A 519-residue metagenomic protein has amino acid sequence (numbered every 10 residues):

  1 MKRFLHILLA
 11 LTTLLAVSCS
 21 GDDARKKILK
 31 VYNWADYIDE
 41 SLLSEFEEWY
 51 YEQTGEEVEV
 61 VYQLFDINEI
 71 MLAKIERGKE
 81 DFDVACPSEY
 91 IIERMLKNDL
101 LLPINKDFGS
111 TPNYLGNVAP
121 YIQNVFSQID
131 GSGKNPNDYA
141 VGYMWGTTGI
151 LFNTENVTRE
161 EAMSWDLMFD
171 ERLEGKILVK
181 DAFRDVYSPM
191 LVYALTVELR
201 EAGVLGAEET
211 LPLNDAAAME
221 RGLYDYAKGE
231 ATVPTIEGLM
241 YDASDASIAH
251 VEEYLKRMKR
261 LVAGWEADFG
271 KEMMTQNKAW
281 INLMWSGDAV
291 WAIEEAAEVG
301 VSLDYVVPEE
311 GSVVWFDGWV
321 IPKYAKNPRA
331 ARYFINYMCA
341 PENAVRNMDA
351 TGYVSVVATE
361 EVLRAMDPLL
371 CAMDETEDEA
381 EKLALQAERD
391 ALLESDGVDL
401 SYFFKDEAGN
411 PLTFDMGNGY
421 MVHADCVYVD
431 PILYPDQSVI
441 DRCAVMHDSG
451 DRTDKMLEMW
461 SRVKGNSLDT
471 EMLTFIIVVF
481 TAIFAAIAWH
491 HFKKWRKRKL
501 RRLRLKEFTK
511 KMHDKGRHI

Functional and structural regions predicted by a protein language model:
K2-A10: Sec-dependent signal peptide recognition, specifically the positively charged N-region followed immediately by
L15-S18: C-terminal motif of bacterial Sec signal peptides marking the signal peptidase cleavage site
D23-N98: Early extracytoplasmic/lumenal segment of secretory-pathway proteins
Y32-E40, S88, R94-K278: Extracytoplasmic ligand-binding site segments that recognize negatively charged/polar headgroups
E47, I92, L96, D166-F169 (+9 more regions): Non-transmembrane alpha-helical segments in soluble domains of secreted/periplasmic/extracellular proteins
R260-Y324: Extracytoplasmic/periplasmic substrate-binding proteins
P322-Q437, A482-A486: Mature extracytoplasmic/periplasmic domains
D396-I519: Conserved C-terminal helix/tail region of periplasmic/extracytoplasmic solute-binding proteins
